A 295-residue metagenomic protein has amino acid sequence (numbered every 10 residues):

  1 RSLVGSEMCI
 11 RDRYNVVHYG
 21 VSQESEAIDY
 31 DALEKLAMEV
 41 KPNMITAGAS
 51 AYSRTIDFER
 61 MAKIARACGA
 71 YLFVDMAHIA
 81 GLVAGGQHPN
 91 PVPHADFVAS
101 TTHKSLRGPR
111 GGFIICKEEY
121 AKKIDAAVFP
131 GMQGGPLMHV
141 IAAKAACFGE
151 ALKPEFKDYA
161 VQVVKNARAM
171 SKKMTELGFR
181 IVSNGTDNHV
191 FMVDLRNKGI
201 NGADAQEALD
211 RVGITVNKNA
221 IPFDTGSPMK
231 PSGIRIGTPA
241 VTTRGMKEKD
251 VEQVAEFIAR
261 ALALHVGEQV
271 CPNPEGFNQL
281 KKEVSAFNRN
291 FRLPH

Functional and structural regions predicted by a protein language model:
R1-G5, C9-I10: Single conserved hydrophobic/aromatic residue that forms the stacking wall/gate of nucleotide- or nucleobase-binding
K41-P42: Proline-aspartate-enriched helix->loop->beta-strand connector
I45, D75, V98, G112-F113 (+7 more regions): Buried hydrophobic positions in well-ordered alpha/beta secondary-structure cores of metabolic enzymes
S53-G85: Catalytic PLP-binding core of fold-type I/II PLP enzymes
A95-N201: Active-site C-terminal subdomain of aminotransferase-like
K165, P228-H295: PLP-dependent enzyme catalytic core of the Aspartate aminotransferase-like
R180-G245: Conserved PLP-binding catalytic core of the aspartate aminotransferase-like
